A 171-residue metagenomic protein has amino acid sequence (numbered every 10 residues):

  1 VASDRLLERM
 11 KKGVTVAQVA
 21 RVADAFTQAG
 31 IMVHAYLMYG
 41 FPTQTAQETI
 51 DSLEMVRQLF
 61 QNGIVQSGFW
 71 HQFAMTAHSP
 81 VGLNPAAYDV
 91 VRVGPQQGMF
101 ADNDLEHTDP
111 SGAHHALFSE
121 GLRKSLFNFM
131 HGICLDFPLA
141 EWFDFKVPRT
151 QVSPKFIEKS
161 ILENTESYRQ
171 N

Functional and structural regions predicted by a protein language model:
V1-V152: A structural motif corresponding to the C-terminal lobe/cap of the Radical SAM core domain
R149-N171: C-terminal non-catalytic accessory extensions
